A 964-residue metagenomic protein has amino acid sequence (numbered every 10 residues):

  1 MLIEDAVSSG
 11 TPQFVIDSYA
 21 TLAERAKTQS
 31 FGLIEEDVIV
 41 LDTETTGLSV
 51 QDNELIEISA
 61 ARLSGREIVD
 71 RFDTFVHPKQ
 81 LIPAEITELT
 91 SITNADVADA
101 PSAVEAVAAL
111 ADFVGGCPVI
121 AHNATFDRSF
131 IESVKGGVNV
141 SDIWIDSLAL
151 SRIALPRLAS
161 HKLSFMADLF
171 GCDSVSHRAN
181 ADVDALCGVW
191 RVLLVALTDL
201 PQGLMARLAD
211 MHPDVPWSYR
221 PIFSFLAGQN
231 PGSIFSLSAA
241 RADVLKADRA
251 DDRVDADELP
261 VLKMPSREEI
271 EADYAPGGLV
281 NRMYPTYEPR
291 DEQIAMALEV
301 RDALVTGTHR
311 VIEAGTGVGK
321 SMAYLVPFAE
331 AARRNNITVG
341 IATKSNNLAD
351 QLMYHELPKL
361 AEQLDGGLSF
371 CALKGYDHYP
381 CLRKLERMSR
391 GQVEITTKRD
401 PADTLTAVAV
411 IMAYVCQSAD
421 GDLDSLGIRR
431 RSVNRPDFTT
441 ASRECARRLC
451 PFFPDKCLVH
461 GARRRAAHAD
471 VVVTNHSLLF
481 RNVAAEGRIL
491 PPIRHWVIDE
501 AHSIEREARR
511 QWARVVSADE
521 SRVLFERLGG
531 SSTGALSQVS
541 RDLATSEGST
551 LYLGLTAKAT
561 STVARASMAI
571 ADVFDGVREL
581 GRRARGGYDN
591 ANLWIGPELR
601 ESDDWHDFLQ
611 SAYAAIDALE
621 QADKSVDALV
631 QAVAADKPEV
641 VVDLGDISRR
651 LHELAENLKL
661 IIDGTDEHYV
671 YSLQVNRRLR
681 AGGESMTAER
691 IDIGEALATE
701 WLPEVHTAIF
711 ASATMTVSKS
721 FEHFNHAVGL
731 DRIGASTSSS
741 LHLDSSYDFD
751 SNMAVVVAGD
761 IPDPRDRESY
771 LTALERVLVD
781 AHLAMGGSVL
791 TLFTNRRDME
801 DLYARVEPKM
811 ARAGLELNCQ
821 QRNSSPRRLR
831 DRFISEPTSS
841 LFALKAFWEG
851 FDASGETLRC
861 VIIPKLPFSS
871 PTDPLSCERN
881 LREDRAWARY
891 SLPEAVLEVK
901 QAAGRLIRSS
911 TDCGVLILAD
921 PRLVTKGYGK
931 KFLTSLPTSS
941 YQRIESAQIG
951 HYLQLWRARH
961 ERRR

Functional and structural regions predicted by a protein language model:
L2-I143, P156-H177: Conserved non-catalytic scaffold segment of RNase H-like nuclease domains
L2-S30, R191-R267: Acidic two-metal-ion nuclease catalytic site recognized across multiple nuclease folds, prominently DnaQ/RNase D-T
G115-K135, P156-Q229: Acidic, Mg2+-coordinating catalytic module of metal-dependent nucleases/exonucleases that use a two-metal-ion mechanism
A250-D251, A256-D257, I270-G278, N336-T338 (+6 more regions): A substrate-engagement module of RecA-like helicase motors
M264-I312: Conserved pre-motif I regulatory segment
D350, S442-R443, R447-V471, N475-A614 (+1 more regions): Signature of the SF2 helicase/ATPase Hel1-core->accessory helical subdomain module
P436-D470, F480, A485-G487, A615-G759 (+3 more regions): A contiguous, basic/glycine-rich beta-loop/short-helix subdomain that forms a polymer-engagement track
S746, A758-S769, Q821-V924: Conserved RecA-like P-loop NTPase helicase motor core
